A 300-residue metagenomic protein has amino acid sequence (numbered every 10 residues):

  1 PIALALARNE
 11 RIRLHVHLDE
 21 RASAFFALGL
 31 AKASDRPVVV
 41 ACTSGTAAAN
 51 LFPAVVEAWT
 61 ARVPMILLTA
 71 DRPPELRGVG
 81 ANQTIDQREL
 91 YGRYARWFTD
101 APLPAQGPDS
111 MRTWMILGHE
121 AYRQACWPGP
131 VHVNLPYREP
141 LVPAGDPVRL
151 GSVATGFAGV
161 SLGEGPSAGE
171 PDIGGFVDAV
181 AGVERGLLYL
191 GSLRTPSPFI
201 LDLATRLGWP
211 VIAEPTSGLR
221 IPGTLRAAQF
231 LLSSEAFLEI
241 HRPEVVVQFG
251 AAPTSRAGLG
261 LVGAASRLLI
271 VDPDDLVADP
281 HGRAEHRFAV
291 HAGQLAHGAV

Functional and structural regions predicted by a protein language model:
I2-E75: Thiamine diphosphate
R21-A24, A47-A49, R72-R77, T84 (+6 more regions): Short gly/pro/ser/thr-enriched loop/turn and capping motifs at secondary-structure boundaries
K32, N50, G174-G175, L187-R283: Glycine-rich, anion-gripping cofactor-binding loops and their flanking helix/strand elements in enzyme active sites
R36, Q83-G129, L295-H297: Conserved thiamine diphosphate
A41-T43, P64-D71, G92, P102 (+4 more regions): Short beta-strand segments
A101, A105, D109, V262-V300: Phosphate/pyrophosphate-binding active-site segments
E120, Q124-A181: Conformationally flexible catalytic loops at phosphate/diphosphate-handling active centers
